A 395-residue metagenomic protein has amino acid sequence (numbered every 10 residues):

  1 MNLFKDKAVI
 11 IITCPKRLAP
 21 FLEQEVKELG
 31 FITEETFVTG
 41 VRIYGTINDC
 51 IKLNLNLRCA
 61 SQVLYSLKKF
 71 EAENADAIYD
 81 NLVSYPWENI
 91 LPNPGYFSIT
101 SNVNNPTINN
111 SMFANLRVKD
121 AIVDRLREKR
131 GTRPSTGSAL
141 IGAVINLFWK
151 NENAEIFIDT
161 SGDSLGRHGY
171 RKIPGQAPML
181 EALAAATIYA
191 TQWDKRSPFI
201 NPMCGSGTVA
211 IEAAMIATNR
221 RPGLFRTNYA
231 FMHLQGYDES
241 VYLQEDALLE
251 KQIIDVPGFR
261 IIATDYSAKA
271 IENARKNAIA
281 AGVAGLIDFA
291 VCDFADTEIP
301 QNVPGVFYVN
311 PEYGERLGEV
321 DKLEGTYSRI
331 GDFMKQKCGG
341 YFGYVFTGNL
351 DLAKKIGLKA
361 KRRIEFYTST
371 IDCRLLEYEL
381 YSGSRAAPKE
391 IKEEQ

Functional and structural regions predicted by a protein language model:
N2-I141, Q395: Non-catalytic nucleic-acid substrate-recognition regions in nucleic-acid-modifying enzymes
K52-N54, R58-C59, D163-H168, K172 (+1 more regions): Flexible, glycine-/basic-rich loop-and-beta segments that form/coincide with the SAM-dependent methyltransferase
N104-T107, S164, E312-R316: A short, flexible beta-alpha/helix-coil linker loop
I145-S161, L376, R385: C-terminal edge-of-domain segments
I156-A190: SAM-dependent Rossmann-like transferase core, predominantly class I methyltransferases with a strong bias toward
M179-E298, E315-R316, D321-K322: Conserved S-adenosyl-L-methionine
C292-Q395: C-terminal catalytic and target-recognition region of SAM-dependent MTase-like enzymes, primarily methyltransferases
